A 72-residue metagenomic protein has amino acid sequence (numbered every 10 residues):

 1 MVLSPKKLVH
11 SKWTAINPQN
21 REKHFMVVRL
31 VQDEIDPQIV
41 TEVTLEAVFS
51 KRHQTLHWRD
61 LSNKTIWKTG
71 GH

Functional and structural regions predicted by a protein language model:
L3-I16: Short coil-to-beta transition motif at edge beta-strands of beta-rich domains
K12, M26-V28, T44: Residues located in well-ordered beta-strands
A15-M26: Short coil-to-beta-strand transition motifs
N20-E22, D36-Q38, K51: A cross-taxa feature marking solvent-exposed loop/turn segments within ectodomains of secreted and single-pass membrane
H24, E42, H53-H57: Well-ordered beta-strand positions in beta-sheet-rich domains
R29-P37: Short, conserved beta-turn/loop elements at beta-strand boundaries and strand-helix junctions
I39-A47: Short Gly/aromatic-enriched secondary-structure transition segments
F49-H72: Intrinsically disordered, low-complexity, charged/polar segments
